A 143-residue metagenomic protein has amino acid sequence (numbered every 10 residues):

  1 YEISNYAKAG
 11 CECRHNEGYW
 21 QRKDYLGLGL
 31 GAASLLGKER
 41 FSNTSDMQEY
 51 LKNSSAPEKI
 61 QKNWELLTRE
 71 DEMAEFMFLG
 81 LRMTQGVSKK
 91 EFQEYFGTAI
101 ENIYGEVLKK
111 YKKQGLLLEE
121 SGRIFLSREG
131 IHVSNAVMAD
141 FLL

Functional and structural regions predicted by a protein language model:
E2-T98: C-terminal scaffold of the Radical SAM
G97-K112: Short amphipathic alpha-helical interaction segments
K112-G122: A short, conserved structural fragment
R123-S127: Minor-groove-contacting beta-hairpin "wing" of winged helix-turn-helix DNA-binding domains
E129-L143: Short, amphipathic alpha-helical interaction segments positioned at domain boundaries
